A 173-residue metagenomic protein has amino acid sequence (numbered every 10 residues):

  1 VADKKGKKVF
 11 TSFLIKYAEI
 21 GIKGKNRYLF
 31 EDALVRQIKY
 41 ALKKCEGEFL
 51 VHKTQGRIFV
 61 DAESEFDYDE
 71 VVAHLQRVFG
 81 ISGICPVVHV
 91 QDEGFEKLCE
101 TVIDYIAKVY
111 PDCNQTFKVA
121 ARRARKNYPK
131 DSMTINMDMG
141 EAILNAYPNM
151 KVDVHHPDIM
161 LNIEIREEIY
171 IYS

Functional and structural regions predicted by a protein language model:
A2-S173: RNA-binding accessory domains that recognize and position tRNA/RNA substrates
